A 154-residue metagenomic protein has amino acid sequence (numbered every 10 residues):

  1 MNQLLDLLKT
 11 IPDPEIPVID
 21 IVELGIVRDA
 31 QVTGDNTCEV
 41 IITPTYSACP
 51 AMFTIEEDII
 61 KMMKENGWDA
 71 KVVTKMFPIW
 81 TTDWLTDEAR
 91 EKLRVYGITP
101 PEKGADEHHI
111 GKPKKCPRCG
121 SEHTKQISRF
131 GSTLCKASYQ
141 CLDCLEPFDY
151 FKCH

Functional and structural regions predicted by a protein language model:
M1-H154: Domain-level signature for proteins that mediate thiol-based redox and metal-cofactor handling
